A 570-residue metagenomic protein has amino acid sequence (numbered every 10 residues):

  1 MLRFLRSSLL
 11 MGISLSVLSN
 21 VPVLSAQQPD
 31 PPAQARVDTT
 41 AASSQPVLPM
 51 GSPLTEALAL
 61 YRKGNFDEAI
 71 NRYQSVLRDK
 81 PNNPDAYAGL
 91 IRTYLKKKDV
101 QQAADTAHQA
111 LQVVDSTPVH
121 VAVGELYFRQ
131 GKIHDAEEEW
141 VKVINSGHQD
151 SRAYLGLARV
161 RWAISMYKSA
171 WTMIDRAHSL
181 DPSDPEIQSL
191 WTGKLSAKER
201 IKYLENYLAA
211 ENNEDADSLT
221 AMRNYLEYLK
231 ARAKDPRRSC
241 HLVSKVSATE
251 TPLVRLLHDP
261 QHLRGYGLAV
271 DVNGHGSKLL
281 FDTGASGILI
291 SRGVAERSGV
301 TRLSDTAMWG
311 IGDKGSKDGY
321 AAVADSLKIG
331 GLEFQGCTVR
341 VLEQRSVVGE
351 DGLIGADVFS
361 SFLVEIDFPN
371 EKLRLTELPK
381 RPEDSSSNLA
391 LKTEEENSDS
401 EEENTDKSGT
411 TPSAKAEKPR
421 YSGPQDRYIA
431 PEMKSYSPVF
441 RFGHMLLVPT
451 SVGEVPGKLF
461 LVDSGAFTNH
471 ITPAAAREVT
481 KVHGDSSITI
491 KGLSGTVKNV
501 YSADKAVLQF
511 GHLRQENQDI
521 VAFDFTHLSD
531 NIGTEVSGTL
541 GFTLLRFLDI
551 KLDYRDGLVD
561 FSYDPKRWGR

Functional and structural regions predicted by a protein language model:
M1-L5: N-terminal secretory signal peptides that target proteins for export/translocation
S8-N20: Bacterial N-terminal signal peptides
V21-S25: Sec/Tat signal peptide C-region and signal peptidase I cleavage site
Q27-G51, T55, A59, D67-N71 (+6 more regions): Pepsin/retropepsin-fold aspartyl endopeptidases
